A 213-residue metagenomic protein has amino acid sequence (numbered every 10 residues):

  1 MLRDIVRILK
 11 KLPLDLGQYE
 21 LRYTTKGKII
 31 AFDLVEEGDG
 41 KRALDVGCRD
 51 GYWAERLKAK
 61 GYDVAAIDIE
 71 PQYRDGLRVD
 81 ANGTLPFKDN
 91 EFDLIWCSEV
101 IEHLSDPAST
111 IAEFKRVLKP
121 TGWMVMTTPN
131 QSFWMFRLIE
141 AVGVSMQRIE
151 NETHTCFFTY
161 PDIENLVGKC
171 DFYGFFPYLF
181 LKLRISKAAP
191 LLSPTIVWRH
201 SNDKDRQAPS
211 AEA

Functional and structural regions predicted by a protein language model:
M1-K88, L94-W96, A108-I111, M126 (+2 more regions): Conserved N-terminal segment of class I S-adenosyl-L-methionine
S98-H103: Short catalytic micro-motifs in class I SAM-dependent methyltransferases
L104-S105, L118-P120: Helix-to-beta-strand junctions that scaffold the AdoMet/dcAdoMet cofactor pocket in Class I SAM-dependent enzymes
S105-S109, F136: Short N-terminal helix/helix-N-cap motif within the alpha/beta-hydrolase-1
F114: Class I S-adenosylmethionine-dependent transferase superfamily signal
G122-T128: Conserved beta-strand signature within the Rossmann-like core of class I S-adenosyl-L-methionine
N130-W134, F176-P177: Short "lid" loop at the C-terminus of a central beta-strand within the Rossmann-like core of SAM-dependent
S132-H154: Short, glycine-/aromatic-enriched active-site segment of Class I SAM-dependent methyltransferases
